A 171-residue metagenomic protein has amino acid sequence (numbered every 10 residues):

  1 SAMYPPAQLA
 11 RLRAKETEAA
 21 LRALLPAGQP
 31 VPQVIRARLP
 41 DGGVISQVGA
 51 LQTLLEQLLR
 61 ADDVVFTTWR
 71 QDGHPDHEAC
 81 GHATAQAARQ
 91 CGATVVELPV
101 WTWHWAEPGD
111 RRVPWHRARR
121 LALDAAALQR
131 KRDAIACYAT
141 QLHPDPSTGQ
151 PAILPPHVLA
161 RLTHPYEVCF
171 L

Functional and structural regions predicted by a protein language model:
S1-E97, Q129-C137, G149-R161, C169: Active-site beta-strand->loop->alpha-helix modules in alpha/beta enzyme cores, enriched in Gly/His/Asp(Glu)
L39, V100, L123-A125: Active-site donor-binding loop signature of nucleotide-sugar glycosyltransferases
R89-P114: Short, flexible loop segments at boundaries between secondary-structure elements
G92, R117-A118, P165: A structure-centric signal for secondary-structure junctions around beta-strands
A106-P151: A conserved mid-domain beta-alpha-beta active-site/ligand-binding segment of alpha/beta enzyme cores
R120, C169-F170: Generic detector of contiguous secondary-structure segments
